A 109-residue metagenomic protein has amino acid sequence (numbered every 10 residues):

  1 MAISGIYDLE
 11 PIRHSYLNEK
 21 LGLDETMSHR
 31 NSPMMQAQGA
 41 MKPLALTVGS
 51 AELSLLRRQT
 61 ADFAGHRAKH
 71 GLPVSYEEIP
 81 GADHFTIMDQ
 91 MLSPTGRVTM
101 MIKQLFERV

Functional and structural regions predicted by a protein language model:
M1-V109: Alpha/beta-hydrolase superfamily serine-hydrolase fold, recognizing
